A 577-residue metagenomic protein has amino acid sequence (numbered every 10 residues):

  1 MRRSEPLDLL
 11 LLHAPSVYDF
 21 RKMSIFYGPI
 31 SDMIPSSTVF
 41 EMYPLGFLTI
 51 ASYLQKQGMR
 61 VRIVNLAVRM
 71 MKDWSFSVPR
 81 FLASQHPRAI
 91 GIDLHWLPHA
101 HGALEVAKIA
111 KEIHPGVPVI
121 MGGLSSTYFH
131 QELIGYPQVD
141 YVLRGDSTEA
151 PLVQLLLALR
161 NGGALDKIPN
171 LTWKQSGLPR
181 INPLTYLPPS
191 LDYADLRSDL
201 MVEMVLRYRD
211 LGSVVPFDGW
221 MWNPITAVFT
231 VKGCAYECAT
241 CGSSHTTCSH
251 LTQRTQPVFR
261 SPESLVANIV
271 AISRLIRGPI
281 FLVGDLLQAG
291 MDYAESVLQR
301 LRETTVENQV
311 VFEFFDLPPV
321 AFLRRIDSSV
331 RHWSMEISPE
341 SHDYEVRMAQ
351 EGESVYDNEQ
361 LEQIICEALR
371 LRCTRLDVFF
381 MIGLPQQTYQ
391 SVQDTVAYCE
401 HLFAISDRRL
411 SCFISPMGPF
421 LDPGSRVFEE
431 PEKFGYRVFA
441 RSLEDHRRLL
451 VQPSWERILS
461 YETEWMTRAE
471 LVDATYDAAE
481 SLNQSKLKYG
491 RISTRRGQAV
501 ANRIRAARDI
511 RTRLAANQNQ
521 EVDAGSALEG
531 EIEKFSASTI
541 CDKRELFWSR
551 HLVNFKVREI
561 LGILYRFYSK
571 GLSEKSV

Functional and structural regions predicted by a protein language model:
M1-L7, L11, R60, L82-Q85 (+1 more regions): Radical SAM enzyme core and accessory elements
R2-E5, R21-S24, K174-T230: N-terminal [4Fe-4S]-dependent radical SAM core
R3-L12, I120, S261-R375, I382 (+1 more regions): Conserved SAM/AdoMet-binding glycine-rich loop
L7-V39: Short glycine-rich His-centered loop
D19-F20, F129-H130, Y236, C248-S249 (+4 more regions): Flexible glycine/acidic-rich beta-alpha junction loops that bind and position SAM and/or redox cofactors in anaerobic
Y53-Q57, R62-S190, G424: Glycine-rich beta-alpha loop elements in corrinoid/cobalamin-binding modules across cobalamin-dependent enzymes
H130-P137, Q386-H401: Catalytic cores of alpha/beta
D218-S261: Canonical Radical SAM [4Fe-4S] cluster-binding loop centered on the CxxxCxxC motif and its immediate flanking residues
